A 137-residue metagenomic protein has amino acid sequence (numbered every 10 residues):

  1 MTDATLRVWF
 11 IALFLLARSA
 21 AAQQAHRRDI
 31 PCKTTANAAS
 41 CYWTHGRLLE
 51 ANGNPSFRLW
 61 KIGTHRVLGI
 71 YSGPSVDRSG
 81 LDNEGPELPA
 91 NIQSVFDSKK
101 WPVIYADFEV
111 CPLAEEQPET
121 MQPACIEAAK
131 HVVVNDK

Functional and structural regions predicted by a protein language model:
M1-W9: Bacterial N-terminal signal peptides that target proteins for export
V8-R18: Bacterial N-terminal signal peptides
W9, S40-Y42, P102-I104: Residues at beta-strand starts and edge strands
Q23-P86: N-terminal secretory signal peptides
N83-K137: Beta-strand-rich cores of mature extracytoplasmic or soluble domains
